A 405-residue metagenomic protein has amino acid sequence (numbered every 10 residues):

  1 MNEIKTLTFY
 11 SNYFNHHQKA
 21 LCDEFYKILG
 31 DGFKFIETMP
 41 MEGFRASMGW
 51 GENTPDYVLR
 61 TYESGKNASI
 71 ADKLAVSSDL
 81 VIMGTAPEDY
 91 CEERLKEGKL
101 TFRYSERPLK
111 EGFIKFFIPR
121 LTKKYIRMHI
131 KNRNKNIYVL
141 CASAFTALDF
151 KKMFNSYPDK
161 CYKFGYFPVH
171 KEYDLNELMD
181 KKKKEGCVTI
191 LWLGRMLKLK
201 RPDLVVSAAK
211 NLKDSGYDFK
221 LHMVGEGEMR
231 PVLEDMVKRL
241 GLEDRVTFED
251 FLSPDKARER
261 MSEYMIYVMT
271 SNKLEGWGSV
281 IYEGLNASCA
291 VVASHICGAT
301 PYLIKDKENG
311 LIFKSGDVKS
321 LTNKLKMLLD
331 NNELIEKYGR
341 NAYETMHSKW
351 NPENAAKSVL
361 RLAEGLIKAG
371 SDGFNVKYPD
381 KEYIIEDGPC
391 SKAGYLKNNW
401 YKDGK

Functional and structural regions predicted by a protein language model:
M41, F145-T146, K163-E177, E228: Short beta-strand->alpha-helix junction loop in the catalytic core of nucleotide-activated group-transfer enzymes
P119-V139, L148: Membrane-proximal helix-turn-helix segments that form the acceptor-binding/catalytic region of lipid-linked
K181-K200, V206-A209, H222: Conserved donor-binding/catalytic core segment of Leloir-type glycosyltransferases
V232-L252: Nucleotide-activated donor-binding/catalytic signature segment of Leloir-type glycosyltransferases, i.e., the conserved
R245, S320, M327, L334-K349 (+2 more regions): A short, well-ordered alpha-helix in the C-terminal region of glycosyltransferases
S262-G276, C289: Acidic donor-binding loop of glycosyltransferase active sites
A290-S294: Short hydrophobic beta-strand element within catalytic cores of glycosyltransferases and related nucleotide-activated
I296-K307, L311-I312: Short acidic/histidine- and often glycine-rich active-site loop of Leloir-type glycosyltransferases that engages
